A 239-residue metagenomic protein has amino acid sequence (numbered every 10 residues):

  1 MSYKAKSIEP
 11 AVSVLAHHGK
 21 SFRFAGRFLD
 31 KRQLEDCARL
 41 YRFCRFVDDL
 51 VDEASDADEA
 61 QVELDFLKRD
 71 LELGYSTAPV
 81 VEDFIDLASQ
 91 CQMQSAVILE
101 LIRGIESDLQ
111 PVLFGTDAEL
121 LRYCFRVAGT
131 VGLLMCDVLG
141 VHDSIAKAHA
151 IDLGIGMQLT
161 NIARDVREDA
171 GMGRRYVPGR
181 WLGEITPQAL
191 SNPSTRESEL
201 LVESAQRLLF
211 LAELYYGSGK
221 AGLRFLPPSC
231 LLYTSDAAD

Functional and structural regions predicted by a protein language model:
M1-R224: Acidic catalytic motifs of isoprenoid enzymes
L223-L232: Transmembrane helix-loop-helix
Y233-D239: Conserved small/polar residues in nucleotide/adenosyl-binding loops
